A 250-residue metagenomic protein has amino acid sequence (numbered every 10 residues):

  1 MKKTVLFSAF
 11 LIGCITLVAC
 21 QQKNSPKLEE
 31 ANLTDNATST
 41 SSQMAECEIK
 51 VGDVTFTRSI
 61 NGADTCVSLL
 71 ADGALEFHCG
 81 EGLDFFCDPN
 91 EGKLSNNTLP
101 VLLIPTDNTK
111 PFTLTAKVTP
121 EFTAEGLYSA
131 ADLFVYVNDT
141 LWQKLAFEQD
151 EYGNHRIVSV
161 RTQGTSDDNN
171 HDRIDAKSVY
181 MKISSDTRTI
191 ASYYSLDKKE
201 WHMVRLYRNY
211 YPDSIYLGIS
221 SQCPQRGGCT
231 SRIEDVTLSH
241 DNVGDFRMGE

Functional and structural regions predicted by a protein language model:
M1-T4: Positively charged n-region of N-terminal signal peptides that target proteins for export
L6-G13: Sec-dependent N-terminal signal peptides
L17-A19: C-terminal motif of bacterial Sec signal peptides marking the signal peptidase cleavage site
Q21-K23: Bacterial signal peptide processing site
P26-E250: Extracellular glycan-recognition regions
